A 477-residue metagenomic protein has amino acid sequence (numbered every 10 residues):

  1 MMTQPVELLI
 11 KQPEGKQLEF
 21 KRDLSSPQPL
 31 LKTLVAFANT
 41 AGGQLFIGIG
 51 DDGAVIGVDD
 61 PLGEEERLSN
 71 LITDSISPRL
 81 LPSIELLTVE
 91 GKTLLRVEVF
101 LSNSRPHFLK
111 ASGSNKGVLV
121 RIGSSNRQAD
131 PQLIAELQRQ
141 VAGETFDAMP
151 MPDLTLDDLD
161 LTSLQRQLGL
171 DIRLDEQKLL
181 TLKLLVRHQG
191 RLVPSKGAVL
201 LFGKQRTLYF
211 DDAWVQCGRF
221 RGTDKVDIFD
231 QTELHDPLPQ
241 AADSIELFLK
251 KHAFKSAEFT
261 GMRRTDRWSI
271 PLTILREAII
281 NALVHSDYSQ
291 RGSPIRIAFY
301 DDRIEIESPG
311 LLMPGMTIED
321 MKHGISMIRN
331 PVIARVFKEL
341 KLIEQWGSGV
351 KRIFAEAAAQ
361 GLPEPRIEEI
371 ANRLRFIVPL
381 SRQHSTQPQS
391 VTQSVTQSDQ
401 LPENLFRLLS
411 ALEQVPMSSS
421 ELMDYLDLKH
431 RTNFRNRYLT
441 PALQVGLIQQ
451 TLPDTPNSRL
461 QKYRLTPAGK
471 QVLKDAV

Functional and structural regions predicted by a protein language model:
M1-L45, I49-R96, S102-R105, S269: Polybasic/polar functional segments that serve as interface/processing modules
R79-L156, Q290-S293, E344-K351, A355 (+1 more regions): Intrinsically disordered, low-complexity regulatory tails
L119-S293, A298-R303, G310-S326, G349: Active-site helix-to-loop segments that bind/position phosphate- or nucleotide-bearing substrates and donors across
L185, P363, L443-D454: A short, conserved structural fragment
L208-Y209, V215, P314-F406, R459: Flexible, glycine-/charge-rich segments associated with ATP-binding catalytic modules
I270, K429-Q444, N457: Short amphipathic alpha-helical interaction segments
V415-L426: Short acidic, hydrophobic short linear motifs in intrinsically disordered regions
Q461-V477: Short, amphipathic alpha-helical interaction segments positioned at domain boundaries
